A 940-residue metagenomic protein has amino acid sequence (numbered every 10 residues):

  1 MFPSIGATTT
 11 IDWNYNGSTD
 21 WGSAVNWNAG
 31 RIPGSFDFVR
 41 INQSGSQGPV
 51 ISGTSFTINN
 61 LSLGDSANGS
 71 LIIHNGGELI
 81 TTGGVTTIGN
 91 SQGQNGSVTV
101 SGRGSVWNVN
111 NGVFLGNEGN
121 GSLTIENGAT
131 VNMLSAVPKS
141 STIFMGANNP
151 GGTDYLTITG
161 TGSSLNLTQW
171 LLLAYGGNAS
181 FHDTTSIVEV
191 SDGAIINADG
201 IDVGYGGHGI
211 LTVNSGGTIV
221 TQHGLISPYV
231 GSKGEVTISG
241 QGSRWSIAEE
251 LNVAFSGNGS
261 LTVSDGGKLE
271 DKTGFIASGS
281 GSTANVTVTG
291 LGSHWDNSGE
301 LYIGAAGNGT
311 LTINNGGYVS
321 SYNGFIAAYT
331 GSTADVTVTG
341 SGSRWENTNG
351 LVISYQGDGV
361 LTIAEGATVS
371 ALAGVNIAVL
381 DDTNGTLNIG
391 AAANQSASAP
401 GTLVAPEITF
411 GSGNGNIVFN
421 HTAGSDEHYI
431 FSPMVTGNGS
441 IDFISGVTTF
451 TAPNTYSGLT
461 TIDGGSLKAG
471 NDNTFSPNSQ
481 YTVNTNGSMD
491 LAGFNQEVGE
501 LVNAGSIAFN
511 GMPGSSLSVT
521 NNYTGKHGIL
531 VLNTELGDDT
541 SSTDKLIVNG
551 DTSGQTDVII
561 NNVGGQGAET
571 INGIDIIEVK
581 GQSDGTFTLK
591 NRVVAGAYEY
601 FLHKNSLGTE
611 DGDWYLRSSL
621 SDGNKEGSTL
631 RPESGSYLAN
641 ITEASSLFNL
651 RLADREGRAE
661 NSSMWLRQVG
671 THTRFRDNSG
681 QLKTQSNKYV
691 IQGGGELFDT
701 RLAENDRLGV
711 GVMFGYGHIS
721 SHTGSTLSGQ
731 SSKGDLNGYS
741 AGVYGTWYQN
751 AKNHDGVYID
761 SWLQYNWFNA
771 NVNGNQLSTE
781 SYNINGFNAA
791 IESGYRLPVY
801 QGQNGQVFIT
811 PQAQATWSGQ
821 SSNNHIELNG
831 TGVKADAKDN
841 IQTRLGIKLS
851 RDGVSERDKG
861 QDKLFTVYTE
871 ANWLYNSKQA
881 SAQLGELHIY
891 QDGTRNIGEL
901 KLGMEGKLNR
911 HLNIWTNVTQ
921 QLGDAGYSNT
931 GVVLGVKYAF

Functional and structural regions predicted by a protein language model:
G6-A7, I11-W13, N420, K526-T534 (+2 more regions): Outer-membrane translocation/initiation segment of Type V secreted surface proteins
G6-I80, I88-Q92, S105, V594: Solvent-exposed adhesion/ligand-recognition segments of exported proteins
V25-I32, V39, P49-G53, N59-S62 (+34 more regions): Short, T/G/N/S-enriched strand-turn elements that build extracellular solenoid repeat scaffolds
N42, G64, H74, T82 (+50 more regions): Feature marks extracellular polysaccharide-active and adherence modules
V50, S343, G390, S396-S398 (+6 more regions): Extracellular beta-solenoid/beta-roll
L71, L123, L211, L261 (+15 more regions): Outer-membrane beta-barrel pore domains and translocons
S619-Q803, N917-T919, D924-G931, K937: Outer membrane beta-barrel translocator domains of Type V secretion systems
G742, T831-F940: Outer membrane beta-barrel transmembrane domains
